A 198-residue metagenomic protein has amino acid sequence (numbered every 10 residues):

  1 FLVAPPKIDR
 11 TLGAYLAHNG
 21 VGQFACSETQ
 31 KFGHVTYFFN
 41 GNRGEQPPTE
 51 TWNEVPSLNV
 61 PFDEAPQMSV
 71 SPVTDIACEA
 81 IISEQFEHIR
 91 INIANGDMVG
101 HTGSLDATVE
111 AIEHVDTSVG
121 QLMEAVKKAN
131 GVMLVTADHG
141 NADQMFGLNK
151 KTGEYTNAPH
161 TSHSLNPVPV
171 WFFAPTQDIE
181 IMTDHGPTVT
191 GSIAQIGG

Functional and structural regions predicted by a protein language model:
F1-G198: Feature captures the catalytic ectodomains and active-site-proximal regions of enzymes that hydrolyze or transfer
